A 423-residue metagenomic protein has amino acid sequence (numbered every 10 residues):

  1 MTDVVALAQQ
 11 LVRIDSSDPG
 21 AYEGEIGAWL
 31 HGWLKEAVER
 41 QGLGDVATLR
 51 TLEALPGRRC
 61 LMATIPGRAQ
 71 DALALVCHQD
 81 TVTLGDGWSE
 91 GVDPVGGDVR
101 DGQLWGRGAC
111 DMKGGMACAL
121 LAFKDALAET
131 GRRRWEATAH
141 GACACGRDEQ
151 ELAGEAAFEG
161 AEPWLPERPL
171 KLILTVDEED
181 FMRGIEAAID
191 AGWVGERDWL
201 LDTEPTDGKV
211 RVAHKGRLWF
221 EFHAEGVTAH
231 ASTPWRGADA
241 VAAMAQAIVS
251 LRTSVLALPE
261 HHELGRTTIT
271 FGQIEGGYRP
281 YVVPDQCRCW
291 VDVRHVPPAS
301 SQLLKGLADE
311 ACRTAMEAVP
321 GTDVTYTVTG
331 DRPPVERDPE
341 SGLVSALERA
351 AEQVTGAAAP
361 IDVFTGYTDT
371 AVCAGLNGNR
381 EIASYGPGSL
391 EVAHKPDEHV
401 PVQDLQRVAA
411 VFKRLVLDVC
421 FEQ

Functional and structural regions predicted by a protein language model:
M1-A109, A128-W135, A142-R147, L152 (+2 more regions): Acidic/His- and Gly-rich active-site-bordering loop/insert found across diverse amide/peptide-bond hydrolases
S16, C143-R147, P205, V210-V212 (+1 more regions): Metal-dependent amide/peptide-bond hydrolase catalytic core, centered on the "pita-bread" metallohydrolase fold
E36, A122-E129, S250, L376 (+1 more regions): Active-site catalytic microenvironments for nucleophilic, acid-base chemistry
Q41-V46, E159-R168, G195, E263-G265 (+1 more regions): Short helix-terminating capping/connector loops at secondary-structure junctions
A72-A74, L104, D198-D202, W219-E221 (+1 more regions): Short glycine-aspartate micro-motif
Q103-C118, H230: Glycine/serine-rich anion-binding loops at beta->alpha junctions that coordinate negatively charged ligand groups
M112-K113, A117-K215: Acidic/histidine-rich catalytic neighborhood of metal-dependent amide-processing enzymes
